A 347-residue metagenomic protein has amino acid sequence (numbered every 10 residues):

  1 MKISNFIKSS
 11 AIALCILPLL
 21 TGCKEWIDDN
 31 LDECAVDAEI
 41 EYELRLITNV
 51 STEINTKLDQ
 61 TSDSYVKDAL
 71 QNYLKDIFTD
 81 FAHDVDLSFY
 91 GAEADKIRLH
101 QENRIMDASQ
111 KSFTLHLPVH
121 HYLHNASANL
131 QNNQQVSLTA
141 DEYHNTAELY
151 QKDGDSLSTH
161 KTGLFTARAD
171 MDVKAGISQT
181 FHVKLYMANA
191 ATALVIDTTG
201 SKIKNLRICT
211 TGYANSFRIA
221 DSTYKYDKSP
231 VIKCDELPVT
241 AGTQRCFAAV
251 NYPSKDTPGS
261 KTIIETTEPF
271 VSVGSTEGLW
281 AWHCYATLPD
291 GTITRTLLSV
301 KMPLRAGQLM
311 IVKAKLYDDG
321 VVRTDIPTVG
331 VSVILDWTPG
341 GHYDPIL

Functional and structural regions predicted by a protein language model:
M1-K24: Sec-dependent bacterial lipoprotein signal peptides
L17-N49, G307, L335-G340, D344-L347: Bacterial Sec-dependent N-terminal signal peptides
D29-A69, L185-T199: A short, Gly/Thr-enriched small/hydrophobic beta-strand-prone motif that recurs across taxa
E41-R45, D86, L123-N125, T180-H182 (+4 more regions): Beta-strand secondary-structure signal
I54-F78, Q135-L157: Mixed-charge, low-complexity intrinsically disordered segments
L70-L138, K204-Q308, H342-L347: Tryptophan-paired
E102-S109, Q131-T180, P289-V321: Structured interaction patches on ligand/partner-binding surfaces of diverse proteins
D155-I203, V312-L347: Compositionally biased low-complexity segments at domain edges in trafficked proteins and select soluble regulators
